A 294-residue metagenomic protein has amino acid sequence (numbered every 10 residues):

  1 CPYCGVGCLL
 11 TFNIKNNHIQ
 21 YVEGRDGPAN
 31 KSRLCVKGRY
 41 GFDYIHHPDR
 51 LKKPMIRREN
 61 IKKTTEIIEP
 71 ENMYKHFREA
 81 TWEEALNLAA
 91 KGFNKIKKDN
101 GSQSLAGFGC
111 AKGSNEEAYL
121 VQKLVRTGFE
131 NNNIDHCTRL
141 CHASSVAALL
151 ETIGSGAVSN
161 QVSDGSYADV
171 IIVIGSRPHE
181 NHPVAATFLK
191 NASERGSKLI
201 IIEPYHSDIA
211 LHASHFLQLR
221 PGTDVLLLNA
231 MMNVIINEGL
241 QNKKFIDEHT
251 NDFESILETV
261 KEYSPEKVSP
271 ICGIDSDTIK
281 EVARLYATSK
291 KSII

Functional and structural regions predicted by a protein language model:
C1-E238, D275-T278: N-terminal export/assembly segments and adjacent metallocofactor-ligating motifs of anaerobic energy-metabolism
L51, V146-L149, F245, I256 (+1 more regions): Generic structural signal of hydrophobic/aromatic residues within well-ordered alpha-helices of folded domains
N100-S104, Q241-I246, I293: Flexible, glycine/charged-enriched surface loops at secondary-structure junctions
I153-S159, I246-S255: Active-site-adjacent structural elements in folded domains
M231, H249-I294: Active-site phosphate/pyrophosphate-binding segments
N233-D252: Membrane-interacting alpha-helical segments
